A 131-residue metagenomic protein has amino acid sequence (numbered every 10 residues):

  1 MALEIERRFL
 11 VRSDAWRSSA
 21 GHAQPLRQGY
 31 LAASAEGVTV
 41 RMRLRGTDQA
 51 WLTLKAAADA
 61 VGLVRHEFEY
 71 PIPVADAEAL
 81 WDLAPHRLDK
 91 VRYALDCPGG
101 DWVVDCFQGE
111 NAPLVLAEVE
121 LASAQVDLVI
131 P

Functional and structural regions predicted by a protein language model:
M1-P131: Phosphate-end processing signature that detects enzymes handling 5′-triphosphorylated RNA and polyphosphate
